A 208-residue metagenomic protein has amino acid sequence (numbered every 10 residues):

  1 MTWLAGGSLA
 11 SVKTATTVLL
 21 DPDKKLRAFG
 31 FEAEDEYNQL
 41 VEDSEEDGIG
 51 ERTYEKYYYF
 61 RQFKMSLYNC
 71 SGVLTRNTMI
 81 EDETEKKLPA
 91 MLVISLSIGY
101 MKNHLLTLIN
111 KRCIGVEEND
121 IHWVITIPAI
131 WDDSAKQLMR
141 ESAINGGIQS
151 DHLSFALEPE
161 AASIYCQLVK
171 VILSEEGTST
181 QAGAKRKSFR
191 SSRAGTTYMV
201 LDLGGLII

Functional and structural regions predicted by a protein language model:
M1-W3, K56-Y58, K170-I208: Gly/Thr-rich phosphate-binding beta-strand-loop-beta motif of the actin/hexokinase/Hsp70
T2-G146: Phosphate-binding loop and its immediate beta->loop->alpha context in nucleotide/phosphate-handling enzymes
L67, A129-W131, L157-E160, D202-I207: Short, flexible loop/turn elements at secondary-structure junctions
L96-G115, C166-F189: Phosphate/ATP-binding catalytic cores across multiple sugar-kinase/actin-like superfamilies, primarily ASKHA
I121-P128, F155-A156, Y198-D202: Extended hydrophobic secondary-structure segments that form protein cores and membrane-embedded regions
K136-M139, Y165-V169: Short acidic, glycine/serine/threonine-rich loops at helix termini
N145-D151, S174-G177: Secondary-structure transition/capping motifs at alpha-helix termini and the adjoining loop/turn into the next element
G147-A161: Conserved phosphate-binding/catalytic loops in two-lobed NTP-binding clefts
